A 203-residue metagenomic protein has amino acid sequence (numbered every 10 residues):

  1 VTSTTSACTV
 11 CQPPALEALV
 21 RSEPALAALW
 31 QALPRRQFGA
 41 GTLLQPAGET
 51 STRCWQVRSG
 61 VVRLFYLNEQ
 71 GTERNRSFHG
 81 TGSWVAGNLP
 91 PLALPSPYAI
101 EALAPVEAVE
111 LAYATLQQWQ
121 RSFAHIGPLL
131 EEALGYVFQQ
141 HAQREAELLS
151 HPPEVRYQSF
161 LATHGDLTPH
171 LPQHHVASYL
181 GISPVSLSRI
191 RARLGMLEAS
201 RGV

Functional and structural regions predicted by a protein language model:
V1-R35, G39, P90: Cyclic nucleotide-binding regulatory module and flanking cytosolic helices
G41, T52-F65, T81-G82: Glycine- and acidic-residue-biased ligand/ion/polar-headgroup-sensing regions
L44-E49: Short phosphate-coordinating micro-motif centered on Lys-Gly-acidic
S59, A114-T115, V185: Alpha-helix/helix-capping structural signal
F65-G71: Cytochrome P450 core scaffold surrounding the K-helix E-X-X-R motif and the conserved "meander" helix-loop region
N75-E132: Cyclic-nucleotide recognition modules
V137-E147: Short, Lys/Arg-enriched N-terminal segment that forms or immediately precedes the first helix of a structured domain
H151-V203: Phosphate-/nucleic-acid-contacting segments
